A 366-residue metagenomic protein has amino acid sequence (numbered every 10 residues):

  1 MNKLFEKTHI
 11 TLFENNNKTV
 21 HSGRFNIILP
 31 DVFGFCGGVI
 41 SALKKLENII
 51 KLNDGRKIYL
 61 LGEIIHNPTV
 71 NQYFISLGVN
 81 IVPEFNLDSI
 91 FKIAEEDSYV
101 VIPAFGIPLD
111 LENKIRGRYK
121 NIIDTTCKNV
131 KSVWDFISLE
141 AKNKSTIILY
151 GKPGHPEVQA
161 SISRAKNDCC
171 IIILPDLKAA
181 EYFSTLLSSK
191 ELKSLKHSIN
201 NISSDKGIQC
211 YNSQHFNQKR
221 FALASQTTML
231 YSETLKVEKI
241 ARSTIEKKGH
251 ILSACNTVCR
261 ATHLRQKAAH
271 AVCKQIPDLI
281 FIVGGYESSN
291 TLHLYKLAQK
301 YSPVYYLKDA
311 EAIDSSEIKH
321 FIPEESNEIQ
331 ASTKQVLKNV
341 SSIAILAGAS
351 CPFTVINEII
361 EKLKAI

Functional and structural regions predicted by a protein language model:
M1-I366: The feature marks the mature, well-folded catalytic cores of soluble enzymes
